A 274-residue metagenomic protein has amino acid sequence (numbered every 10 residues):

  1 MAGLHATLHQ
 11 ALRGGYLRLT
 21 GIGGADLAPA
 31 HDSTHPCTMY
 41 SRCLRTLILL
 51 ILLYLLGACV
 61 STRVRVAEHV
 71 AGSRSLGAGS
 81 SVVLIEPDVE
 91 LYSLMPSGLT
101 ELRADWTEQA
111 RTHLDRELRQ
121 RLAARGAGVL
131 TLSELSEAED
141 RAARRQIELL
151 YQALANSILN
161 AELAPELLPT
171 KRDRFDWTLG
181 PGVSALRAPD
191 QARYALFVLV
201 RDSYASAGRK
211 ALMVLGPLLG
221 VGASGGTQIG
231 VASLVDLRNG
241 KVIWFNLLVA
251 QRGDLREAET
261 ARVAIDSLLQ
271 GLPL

Functional and structural regions predicted by a protein language model:
G3, G14-G15, G21-G24: Residue-identity detector for glycine
R13, R18, R42-R45: Basic polycationic patches enriched in arginine
R18-L19, Y54: Repetitive helical segments and hydrophobic/amphipathic motifs
T34-C59: Sec-dependent bacterial lipoprotein signal peptides
V60-L94, H113-L114, R174-Y194, L199-L274: C-terminal/domain-edge helix-coil "capping" segments
S97-R201, W244-L247: N-terminal segment of the mature soluble domain
